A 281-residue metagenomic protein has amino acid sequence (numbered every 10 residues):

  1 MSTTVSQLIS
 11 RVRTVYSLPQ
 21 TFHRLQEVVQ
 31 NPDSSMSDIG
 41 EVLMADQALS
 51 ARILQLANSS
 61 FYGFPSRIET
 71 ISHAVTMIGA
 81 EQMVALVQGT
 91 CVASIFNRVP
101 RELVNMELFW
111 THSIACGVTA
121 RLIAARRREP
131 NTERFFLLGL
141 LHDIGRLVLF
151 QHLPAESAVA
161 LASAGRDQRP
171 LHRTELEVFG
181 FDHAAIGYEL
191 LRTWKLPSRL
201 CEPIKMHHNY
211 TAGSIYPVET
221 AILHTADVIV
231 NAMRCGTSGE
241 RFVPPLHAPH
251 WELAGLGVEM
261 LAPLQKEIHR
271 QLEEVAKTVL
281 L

Functional and structural regions predicted by a protein language model:
M1-Q7, A248-L281: Terminal helices and disordered tails flanking the catalytic cores of nucleotide-processing hydrolases
M1-V159, S163-P244: Conserved alpha-helical "signature site" that marks functionally important helical segments or helix/loop junctions
